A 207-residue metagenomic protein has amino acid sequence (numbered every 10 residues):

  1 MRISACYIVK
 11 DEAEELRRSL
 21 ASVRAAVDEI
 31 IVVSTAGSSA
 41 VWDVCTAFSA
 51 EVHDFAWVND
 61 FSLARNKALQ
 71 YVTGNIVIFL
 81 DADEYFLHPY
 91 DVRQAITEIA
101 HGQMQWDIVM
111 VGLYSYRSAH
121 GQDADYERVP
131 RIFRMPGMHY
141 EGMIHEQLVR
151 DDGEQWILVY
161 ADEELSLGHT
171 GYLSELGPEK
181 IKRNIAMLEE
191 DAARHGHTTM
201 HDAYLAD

Functional and structural regions predicted by a protein language model:
M1, L63-L69, F86-D207: Catalytic-site signature of metal-activated, phosphate-bearing donor transferases, centered on the GT-A/GT-A-like
R2-S4, E29: Cell-envelope/extracellular polymer assembly enzymes that use nucleotide-activated donors
C6-A26: Short, well-formed alpha-helical segments that are part of the catalytic scaffolds of diverse glycosyltransferases
S22, A26, V32-T46, W57 (+2 more regions): A conserved acidic beta->alpha catalytic loop
V27, S49, V72-G74, W106: Short, well-ordered alpha-helix to beta-strand connector turns
C45-L63, K67, Y71: Conserved donor nucleotide-binding strand/loop of the catalytic core
V77: Short aromatic/hydrophobic "clamp" motif used to bind/position activated sugar donors
